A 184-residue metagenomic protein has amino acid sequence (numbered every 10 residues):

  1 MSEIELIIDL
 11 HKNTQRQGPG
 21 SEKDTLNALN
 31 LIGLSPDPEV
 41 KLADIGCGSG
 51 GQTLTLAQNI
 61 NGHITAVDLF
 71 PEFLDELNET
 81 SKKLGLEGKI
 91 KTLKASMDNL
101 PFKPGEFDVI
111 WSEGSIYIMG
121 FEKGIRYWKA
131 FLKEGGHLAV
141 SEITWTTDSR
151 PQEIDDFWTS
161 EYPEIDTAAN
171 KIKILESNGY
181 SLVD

Functional and structural regions predicted by a protein language model:
E5-G20: Class I SAM-dependent methyltransferase Rossmann-like catalytic core, especially the SAM/SAH-binding loop
P19-P38: Conserved alpha-helix/loop element of class I SAM-dependent methyltransferases that forms part of the SAM/SAH-binding
A43, S49-N99: Class I SAM-dependent methyltransferase SAM/SAH-binding core
D98-I110: A short acidic, Gly/Pro-enriched loop at the edge of an enzyme's catalytic core that lines a small-molecule cofactor
V109-E122: A short SAM/SAH-binding and catalytic strip from SAM-dependent methyltransferases
K123-H137: A short glycine-rich, Lys/Arg-flanked "PGG" loop and its adjoining helix->strand segment in the class I
I143-Y162: Short, glycine-/aromatic-enriched active-site segment of Class I SAM-dependent methyltransferases
T159-D184: Substrate-binding/catalytic lobe of Class I Rossmann-like enzymes that use SAM or dcSAM, i.e., the mid-to-C-terminal
